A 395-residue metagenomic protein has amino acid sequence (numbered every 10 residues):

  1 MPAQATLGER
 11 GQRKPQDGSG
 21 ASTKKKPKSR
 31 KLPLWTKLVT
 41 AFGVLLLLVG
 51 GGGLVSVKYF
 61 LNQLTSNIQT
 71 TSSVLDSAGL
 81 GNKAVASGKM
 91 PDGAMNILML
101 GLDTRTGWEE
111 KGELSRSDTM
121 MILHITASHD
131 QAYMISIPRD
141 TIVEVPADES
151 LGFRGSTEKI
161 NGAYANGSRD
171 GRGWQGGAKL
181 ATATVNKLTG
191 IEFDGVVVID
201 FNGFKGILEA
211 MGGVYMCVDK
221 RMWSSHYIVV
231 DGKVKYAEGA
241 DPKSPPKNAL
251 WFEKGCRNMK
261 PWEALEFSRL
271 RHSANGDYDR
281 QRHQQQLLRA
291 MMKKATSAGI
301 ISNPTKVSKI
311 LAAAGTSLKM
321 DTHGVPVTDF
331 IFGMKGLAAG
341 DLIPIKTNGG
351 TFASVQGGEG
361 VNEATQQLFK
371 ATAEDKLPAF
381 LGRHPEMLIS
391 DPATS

Functional and structural regions predicted by a protein language model:
M1-S395: Non-catalytic, solvent-exposed segments at the cell envelope interface
